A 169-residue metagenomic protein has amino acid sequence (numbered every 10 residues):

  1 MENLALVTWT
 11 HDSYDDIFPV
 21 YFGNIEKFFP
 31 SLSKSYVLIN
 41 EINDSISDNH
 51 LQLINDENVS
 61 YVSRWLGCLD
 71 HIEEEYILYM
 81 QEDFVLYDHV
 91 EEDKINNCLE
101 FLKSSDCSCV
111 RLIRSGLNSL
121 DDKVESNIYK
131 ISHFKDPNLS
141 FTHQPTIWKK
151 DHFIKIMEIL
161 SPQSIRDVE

Functional and structural regions predicted by a protein language model:
M1-Y76: N-terminal anchoring/stem segment of glycosyltransferases
D15-F18, N43-S47, L86-H89, K94 (+2 more regions): Short catalytic/ligand-binding loop motif for oxyanion handling, primarily in non-cytosolic enzymes, centered on
Y36-L38, I77-Y79, S108-I113, I147: A structural signal for short, well-ordered beta-strand segments and their strand-loop junctions that often border
E75-V85: Short beta-strand-to-loop acidic/aromatic patch adjacent to the donor-nucleotide binding site
D88-N118: Conserved donor-nucleotide/metal-binding helix-loop-beta segment in metal-dependent transferases, i.e., the alpha-helix
K123-N138, H152: Short, flexible, basic/aromatic active-site loop/helix in glycosyltransferases
S140-E169: Catalytic core and acceptor-binding pocket of nucleotide-sugar-dependent glycosyltransferases
